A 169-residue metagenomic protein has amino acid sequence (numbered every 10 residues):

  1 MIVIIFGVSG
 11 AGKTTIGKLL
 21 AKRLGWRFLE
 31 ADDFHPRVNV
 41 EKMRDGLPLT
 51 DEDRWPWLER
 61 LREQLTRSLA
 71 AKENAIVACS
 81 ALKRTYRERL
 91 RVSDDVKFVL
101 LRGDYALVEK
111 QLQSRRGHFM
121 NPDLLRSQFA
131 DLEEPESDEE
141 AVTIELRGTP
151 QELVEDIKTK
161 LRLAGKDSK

Functional and structural regions predicted by a protein language model:
I2: Walker A (P-loop) ATP-phosphate-binding motif of ABC ATPase nucleotide-binding domains
I5: Hydrophobic anchor at the beta1->P-loop junction of P-loop NTPases
V8: P-loop (Walker A) phosphate-binding loop of NTP-binding proteins
K13: Conserved lysine of the Walker
K18-E63: Conserved substrate/cofactor phosphate-moiety recognition/catalytic segment in nucleotide-dependent phosphotransferases
A71-A75, K97: Loop/turn-to-beta-strand initiation segments
S93-Q111: Conserved phosphate-donor/acceptor-positioning beta-strand/loop module used by diverse small-molecule
R115-K158: Small-molecule kinase domains that catalyze NTP-dependent phosphoryl transfer to phosphate-bearing small molecules
